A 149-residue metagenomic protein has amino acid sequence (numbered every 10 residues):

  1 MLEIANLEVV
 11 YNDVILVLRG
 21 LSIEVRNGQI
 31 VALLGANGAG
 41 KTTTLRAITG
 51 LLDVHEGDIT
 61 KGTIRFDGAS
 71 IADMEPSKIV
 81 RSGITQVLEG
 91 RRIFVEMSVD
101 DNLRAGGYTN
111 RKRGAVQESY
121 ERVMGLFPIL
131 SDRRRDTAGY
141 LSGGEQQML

Functional and structural regions predicted by a protein language model:
N12-D13, V31, L52-H55, M74 (+2 more regions): ABC-type ATPase nucleotide-binding domains, specifically the catalytic core motifs of the NBD
V31-A32, Q86: Short beta-strand immediately N-terminal to the Walker A/P-loop
L34-A36: The feature captures the beta-strand-to-loop junction immediately N-terminal to the Walker
L51-L52, T63-R81: ABC ATPase NBD Q-loop/coupling interface
D58-T63, T109-G125, D132-G139: Short coil-to-helix "N-cap" segments within the ABC nucleotide-binding domain's helical subdomain
E96, T137-L141, E145: Conserved ABC ATPase signature
